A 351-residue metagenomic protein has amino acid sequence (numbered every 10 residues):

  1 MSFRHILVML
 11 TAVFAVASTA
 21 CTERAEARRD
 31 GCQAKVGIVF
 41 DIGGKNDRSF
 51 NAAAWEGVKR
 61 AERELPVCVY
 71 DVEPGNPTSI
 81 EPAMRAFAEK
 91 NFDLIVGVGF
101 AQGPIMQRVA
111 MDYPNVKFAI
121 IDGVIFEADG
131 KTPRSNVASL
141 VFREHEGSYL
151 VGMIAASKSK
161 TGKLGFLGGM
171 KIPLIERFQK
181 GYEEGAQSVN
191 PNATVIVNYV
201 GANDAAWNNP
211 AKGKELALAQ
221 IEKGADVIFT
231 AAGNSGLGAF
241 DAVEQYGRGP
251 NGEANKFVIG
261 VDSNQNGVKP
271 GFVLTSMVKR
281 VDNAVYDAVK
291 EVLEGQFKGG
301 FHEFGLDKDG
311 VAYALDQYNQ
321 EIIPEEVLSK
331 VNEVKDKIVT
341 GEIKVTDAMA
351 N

Functional and structural regions predicted by a protein language model:
M1-A34: Short, low-complexity disordered leader/linker segments with a strong preference for bacterial N-terminal type II
T22-N351: A residue-level marker of the well-folded mature domains of exported/periplasmic proteins
